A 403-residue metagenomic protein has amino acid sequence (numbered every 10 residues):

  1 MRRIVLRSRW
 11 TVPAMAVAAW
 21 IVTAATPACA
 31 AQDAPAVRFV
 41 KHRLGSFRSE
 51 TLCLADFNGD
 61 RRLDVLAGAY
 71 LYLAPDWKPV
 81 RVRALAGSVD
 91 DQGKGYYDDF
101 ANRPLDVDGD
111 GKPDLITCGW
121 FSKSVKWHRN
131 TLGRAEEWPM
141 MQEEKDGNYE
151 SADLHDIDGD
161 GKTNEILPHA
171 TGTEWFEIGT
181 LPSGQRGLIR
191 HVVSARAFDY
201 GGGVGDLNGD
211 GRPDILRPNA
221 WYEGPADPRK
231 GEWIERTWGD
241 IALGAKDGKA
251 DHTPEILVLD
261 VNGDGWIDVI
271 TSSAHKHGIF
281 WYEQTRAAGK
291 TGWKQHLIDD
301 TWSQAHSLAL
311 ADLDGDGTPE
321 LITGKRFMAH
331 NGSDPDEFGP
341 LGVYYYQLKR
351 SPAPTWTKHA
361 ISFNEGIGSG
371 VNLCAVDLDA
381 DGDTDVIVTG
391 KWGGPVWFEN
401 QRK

Functional and structural regions predicted by a protein language model:
M1-S8: N-terminal secretory signal peptides that target proteins for export/translocation
V12-A24: Bacterial N-terminal signal peptides
C29-K403: Beta-propeller-forming repeat regions
